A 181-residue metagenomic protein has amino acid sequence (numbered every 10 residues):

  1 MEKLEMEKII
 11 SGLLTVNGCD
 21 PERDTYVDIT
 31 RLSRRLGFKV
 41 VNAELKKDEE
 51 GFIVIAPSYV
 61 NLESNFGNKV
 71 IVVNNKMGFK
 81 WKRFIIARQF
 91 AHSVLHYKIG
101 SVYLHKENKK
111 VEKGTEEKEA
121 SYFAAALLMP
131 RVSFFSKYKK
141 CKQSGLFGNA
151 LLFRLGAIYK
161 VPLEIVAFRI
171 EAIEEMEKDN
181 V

Functional and structural regions predicted by a protein language model:
M1-V181: Active-site hotspot residues in diverse enzymes, especially metal/ion-binding acidic/histidine motifs
